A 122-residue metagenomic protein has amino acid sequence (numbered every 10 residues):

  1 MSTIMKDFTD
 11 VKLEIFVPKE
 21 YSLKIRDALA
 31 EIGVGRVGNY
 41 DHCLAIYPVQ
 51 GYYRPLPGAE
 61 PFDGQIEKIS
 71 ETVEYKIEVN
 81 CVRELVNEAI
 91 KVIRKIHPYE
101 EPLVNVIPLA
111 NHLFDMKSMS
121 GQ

Functional and structural regions predicted by a protein language model:
M1-Q122: Hydrophobic structural segments
